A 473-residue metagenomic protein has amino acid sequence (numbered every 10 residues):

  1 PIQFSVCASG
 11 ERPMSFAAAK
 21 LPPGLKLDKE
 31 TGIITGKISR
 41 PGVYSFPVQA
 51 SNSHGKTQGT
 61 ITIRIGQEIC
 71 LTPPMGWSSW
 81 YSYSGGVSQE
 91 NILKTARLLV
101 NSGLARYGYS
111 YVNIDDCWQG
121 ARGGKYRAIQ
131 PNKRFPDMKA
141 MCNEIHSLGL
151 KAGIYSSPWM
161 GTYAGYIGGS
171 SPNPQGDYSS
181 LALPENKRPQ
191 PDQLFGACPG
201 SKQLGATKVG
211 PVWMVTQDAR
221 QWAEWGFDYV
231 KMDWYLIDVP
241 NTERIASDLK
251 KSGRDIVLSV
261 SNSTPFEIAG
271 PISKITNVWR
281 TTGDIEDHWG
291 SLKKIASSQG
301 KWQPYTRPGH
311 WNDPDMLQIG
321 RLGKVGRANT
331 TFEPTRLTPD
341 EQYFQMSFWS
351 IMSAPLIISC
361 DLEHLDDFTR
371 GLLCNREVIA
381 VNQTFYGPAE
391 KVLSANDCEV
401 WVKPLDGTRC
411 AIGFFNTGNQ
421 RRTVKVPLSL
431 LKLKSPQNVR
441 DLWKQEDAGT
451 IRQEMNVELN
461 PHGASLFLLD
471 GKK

Functional and structural regions predicted by a protein language model:
P1-E11: Solvent-exposed, low-complexity, repeat-rich "mucin-like" stalks and linkers
V6, G42-H54: A short beta-strand micro-motif common to beta-rich folds, especially ectodomain repeats
G24-R40: Strand-loop-strand motifs at the edges of beta-sheets in extracellular beta-sandwich domains
G55-G66: C-terminal edge beta-strand
Y81, T95, L99-V239: Aromatic-lined carbohydrate-binding/catalytic grooves of carbohydrate-active enzymes
P189-L194, L204-T207, P240, V257-D361: Glycan-recognition surfaces
Y343, W349-M352, I357-S359, S394-L433 (+1 more regions): Carbohydrate-binding surface patches
T450-K473: C-terminal beta-strand-rich structural cap/linker in extracellular carbohydrate-active enzymes
